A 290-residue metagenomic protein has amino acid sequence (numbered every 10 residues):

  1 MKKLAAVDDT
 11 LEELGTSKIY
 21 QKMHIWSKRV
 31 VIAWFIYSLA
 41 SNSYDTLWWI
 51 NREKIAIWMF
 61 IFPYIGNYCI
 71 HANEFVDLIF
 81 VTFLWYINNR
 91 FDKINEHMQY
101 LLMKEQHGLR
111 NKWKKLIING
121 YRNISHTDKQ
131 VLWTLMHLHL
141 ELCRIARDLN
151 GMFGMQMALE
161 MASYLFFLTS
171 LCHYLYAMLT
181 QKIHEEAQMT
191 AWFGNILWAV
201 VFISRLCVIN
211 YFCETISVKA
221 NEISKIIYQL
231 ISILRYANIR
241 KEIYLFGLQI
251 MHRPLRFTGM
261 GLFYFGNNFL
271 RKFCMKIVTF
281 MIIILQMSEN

Functional and structural regions predicted by a protein language model:
M1-V218, I231-Y244, Q249-N290: Membrane-embedded alpha-helical segments and the immediately adjacent membrane-proximal loops of multi-pass integral
I145, E222-I227: Short cytosolic helices in intracellular loops of multi-pass membrane proteins
